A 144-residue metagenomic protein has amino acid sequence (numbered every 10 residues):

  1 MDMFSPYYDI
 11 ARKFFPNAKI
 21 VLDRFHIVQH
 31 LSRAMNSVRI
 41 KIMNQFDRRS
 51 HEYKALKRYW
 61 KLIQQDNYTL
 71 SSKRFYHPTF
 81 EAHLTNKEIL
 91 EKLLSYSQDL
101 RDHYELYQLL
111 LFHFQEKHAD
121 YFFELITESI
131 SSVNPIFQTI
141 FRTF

Functional and structural regions predicted by a protein language model:
M1-K19, F25-Q29, R48-F144: Acidic/histidine-rich catalytic cores and adjacent linkers of DNA breakage/strand-transfer/modification proteins
I27-R48: Short alpha-helix plus adjacent loop in nuclease-associated cores
